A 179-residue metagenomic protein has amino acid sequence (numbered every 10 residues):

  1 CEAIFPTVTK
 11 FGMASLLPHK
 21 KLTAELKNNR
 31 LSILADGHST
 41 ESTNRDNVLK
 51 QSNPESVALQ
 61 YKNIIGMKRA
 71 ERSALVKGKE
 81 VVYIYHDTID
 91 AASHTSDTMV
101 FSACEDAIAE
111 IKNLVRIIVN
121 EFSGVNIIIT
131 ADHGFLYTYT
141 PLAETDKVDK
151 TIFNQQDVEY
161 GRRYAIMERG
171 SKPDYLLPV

Functional and structural regions predicted by a protein language model:
C1-V179: Feature captures the catalytic ectodomains and active-site-proximal regions of enzymes that hydrolyze or transfer
